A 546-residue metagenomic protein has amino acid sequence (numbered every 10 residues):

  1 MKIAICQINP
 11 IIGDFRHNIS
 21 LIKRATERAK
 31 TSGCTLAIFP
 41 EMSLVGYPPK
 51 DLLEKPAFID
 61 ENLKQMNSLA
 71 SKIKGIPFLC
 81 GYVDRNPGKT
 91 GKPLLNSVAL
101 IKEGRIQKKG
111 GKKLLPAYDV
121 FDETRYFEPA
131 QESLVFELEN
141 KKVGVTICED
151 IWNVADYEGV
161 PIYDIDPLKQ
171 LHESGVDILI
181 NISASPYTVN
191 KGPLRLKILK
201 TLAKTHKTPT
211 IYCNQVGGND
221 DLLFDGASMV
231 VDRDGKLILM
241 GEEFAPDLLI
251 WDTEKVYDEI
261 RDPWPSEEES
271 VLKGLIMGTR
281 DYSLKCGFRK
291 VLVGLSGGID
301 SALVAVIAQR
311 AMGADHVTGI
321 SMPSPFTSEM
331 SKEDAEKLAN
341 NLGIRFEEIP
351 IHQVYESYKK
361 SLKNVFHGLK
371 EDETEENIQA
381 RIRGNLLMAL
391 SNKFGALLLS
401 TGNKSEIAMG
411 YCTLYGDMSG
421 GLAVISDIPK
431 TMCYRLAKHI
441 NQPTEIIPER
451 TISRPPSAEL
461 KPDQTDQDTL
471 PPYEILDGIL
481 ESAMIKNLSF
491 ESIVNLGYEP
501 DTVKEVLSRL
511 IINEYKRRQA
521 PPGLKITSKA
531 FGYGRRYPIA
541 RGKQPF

Functional and structural regions predicted by a protein language model:
M1-G294, R310-A314, S321, F346: Enzyme catalytic cores with a strong preference for nitrogen-chemistry domains
R233, E259-G297, S301-F546: ATP/NTP-dependent adenylation/nucleotidyl-transfer catalytic domains that generate, transfer, or process NMP-activated
